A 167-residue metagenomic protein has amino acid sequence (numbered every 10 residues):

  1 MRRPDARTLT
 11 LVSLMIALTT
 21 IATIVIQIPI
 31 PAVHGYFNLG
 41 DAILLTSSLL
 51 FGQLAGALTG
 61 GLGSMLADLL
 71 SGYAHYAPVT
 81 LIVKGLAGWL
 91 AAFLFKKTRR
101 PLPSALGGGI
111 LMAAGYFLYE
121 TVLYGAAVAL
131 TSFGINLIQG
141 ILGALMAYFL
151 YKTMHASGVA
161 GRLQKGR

Functional and structural regions predicted by a protein language model:
M1-R167: Loop-helix junctions at membrane interfaces
